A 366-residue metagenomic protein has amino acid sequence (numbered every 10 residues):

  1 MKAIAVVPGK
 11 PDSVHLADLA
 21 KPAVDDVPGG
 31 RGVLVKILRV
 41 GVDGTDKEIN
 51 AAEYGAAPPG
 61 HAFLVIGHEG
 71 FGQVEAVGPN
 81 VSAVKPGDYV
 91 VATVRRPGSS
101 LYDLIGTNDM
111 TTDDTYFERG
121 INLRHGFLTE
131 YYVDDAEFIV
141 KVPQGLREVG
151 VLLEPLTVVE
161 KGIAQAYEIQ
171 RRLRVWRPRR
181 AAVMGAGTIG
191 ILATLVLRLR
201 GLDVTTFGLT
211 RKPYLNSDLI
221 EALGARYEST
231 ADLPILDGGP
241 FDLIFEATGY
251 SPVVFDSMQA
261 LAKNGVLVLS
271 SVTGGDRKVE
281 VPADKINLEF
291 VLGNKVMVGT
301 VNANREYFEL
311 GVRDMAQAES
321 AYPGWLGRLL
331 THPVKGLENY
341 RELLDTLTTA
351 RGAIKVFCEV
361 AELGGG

Functional and structural regions predicted by a protein language model:
V24-V40, Y54-L101, P143-G145: Glycine-rich beta-strand-centered segment in the early N-terminal region that forms part of a ligand/cofactor-binding
P97-R180: NAD(P)H dinucleotide-binding glycine-rich loop of Rossmann-like/cofactor-binding domains, especially the beta1-alpha1
L146-D232: Mid-domain Rossmann-like dinucleotide-binding core that forms the NAD(H)/NADP(H) cofactor-binding site
L209-Y214, S251, G274-G275: Helix N-cap at the beta1-alpha1 junction of Rossmann-like dinucleotide-binding domains, i.e., the first residues
I235-I244: A short acidic, Gly/Pro-enriched loop at the edge of an enzyme's catalytic core that lines a small-molecule cofactor
P252-Q317, V360-G366: Glycine-rich phosphate-binding loop and adjacent beta-alpha segment of Rossmann(oid) nucleotide-cofactor-binding
F255, R305-G366: C-terminal hydrophobic helical "lid"/dimerization subdomain of Rossmann-like NAD(P)H-dependent oxidoreductases
